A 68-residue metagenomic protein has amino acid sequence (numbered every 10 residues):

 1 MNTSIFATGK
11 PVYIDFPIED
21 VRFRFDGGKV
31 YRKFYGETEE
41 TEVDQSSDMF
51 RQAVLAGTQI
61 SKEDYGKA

Functional and structural regions predicted by a protein language model:
N2, A7, E37-E40, G57: Intrinsically disordered/low-complexity terminal segments and short unstructured peptides
N2-Y31: N-terminal acidic leader/helix
P11, K29-V30, T38, Q59 (+1 more regions): Compositionally biased, intrinsically disordered low-complexity regions
R22-A53: Acidic, low-complexity, intrinsically disordered interaction modules
M49-A68: Mixed-charge, Lys/Arg-enriched low-complexity segments
